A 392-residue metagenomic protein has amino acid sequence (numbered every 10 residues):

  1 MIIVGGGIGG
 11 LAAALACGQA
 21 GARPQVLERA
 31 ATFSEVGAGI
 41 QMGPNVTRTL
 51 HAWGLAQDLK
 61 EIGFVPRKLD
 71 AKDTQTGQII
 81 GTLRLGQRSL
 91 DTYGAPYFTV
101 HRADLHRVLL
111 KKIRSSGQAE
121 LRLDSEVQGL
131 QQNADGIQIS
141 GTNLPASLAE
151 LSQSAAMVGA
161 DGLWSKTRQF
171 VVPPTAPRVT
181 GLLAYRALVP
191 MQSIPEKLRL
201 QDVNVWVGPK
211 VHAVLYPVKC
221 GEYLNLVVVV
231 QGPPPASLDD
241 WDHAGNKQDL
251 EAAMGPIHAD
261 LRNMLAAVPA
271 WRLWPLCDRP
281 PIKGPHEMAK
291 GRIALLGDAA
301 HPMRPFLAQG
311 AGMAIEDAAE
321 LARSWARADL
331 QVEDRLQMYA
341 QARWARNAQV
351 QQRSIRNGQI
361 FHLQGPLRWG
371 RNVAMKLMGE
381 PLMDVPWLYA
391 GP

Functional and structural regions predicted by a protein language model:
M1, G18, G43-P190, P234-A253 (+1 more regions): Conserved N-terminal helical subregion
I2-A31, V158-G159, L215, D249-L250 (+1 more regions): Conserved mid-domain beta->alpha element of the FAD-binding
G37, W53-G54, G63, L83-R84 (+4 more regions): Short, flexible helix/strand-to-coil boundary loops that buttress conserved ligand/catalytic motifs in alpha/beta
S165, A184-R186, V211-V214, A300-H301: Histidine-centered metal-chelating micro-motifs
Q201-A236, H243-K247, E251-G255, L276: Active-site substrate-recognition segment that forms the wall of the catalytic cavity or substrate channel
D239-R272, V332, A340-Q341: Flavin-binding catalytic cores
Q352, R356-P392: Alpha-helical membrane-targeting segments
